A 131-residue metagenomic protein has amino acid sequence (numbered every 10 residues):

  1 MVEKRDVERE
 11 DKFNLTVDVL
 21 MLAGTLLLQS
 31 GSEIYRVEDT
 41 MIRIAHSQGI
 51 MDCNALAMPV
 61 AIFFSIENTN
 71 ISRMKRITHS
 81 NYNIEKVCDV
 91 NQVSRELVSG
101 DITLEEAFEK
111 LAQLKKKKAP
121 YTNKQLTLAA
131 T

Functional and structural regions predicted by a protein language model:
M1-I102: Soluble N-terminal domains of membrane-associated systems
T103-L111: Non-transmembrane, extramembrane segments of multi-pass ion/lipid transporters
K110-K118: Cytosolic juxtamembrane amphipathic/interface segments immediately preceding and feeding into a transmembrane helix
A119-T131: Core alpha-helical transmembrane segments of integral membrane proteins
